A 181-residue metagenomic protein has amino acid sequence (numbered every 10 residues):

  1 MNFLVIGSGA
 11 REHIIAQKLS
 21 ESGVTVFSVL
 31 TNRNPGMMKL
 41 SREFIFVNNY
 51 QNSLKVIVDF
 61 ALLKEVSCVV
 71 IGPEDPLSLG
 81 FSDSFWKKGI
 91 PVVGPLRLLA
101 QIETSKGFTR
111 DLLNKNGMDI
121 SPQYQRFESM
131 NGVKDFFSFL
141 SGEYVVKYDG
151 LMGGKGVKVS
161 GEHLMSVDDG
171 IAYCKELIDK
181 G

Functional and structural regions predicted by a protein language model:
M1-R97: ATP-binding N-terminal substructure of ATP-dependent carboxylate-amine bond-forming enzymes
M37-L40, P95, Q101-G107, G156: Short, charged, surface-exposed secondary-structure boundary motifs
L54, S78-S82, K106-R110, V133 (+1 more regions): A general structural signal for well-ordered alpha-helical segments in protein cores
F60, D135-F139, Y173: CheY-like receiver
T104-F136: Short, glycine-/small-residue-rich phosphate/pyrophosphate-handling segment
L113, L140-V159, K180-G181: ATP-grasp fold ATP-binding core
D119-P122, E143-V145, G161-G181: Conserved ATP-binding module of the ATP-grasp superfamily
F127, V157-H163: Short beta-strand-to-turn element immediately C-terminal to the catalytic PLP-Schiff-base lysine in fold type I
